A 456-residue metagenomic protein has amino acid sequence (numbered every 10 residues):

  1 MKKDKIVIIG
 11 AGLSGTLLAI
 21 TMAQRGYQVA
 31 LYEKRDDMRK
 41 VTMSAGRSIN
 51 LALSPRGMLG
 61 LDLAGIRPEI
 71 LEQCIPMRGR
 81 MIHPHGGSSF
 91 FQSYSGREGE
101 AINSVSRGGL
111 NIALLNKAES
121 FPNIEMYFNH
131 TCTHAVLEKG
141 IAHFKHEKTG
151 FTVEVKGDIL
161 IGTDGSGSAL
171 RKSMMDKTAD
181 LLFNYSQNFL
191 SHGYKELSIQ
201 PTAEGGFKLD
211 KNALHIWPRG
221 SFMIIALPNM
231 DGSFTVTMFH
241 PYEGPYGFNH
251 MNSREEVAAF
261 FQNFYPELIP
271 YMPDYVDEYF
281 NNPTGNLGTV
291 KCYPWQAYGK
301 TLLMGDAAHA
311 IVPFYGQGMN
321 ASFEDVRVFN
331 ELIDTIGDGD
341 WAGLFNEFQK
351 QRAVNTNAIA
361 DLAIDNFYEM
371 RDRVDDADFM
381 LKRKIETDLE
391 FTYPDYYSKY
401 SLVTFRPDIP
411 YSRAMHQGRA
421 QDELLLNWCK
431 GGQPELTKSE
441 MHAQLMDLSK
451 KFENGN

Functional and structural regions predicted by a protein language model:
K2, E331-N456: C-terminal helical "tail/cap" subdomain of flavin- and related membrane-associated enzymes
K2-K5, S54-E196: Conserved N-terminal helical subregion
K2-S14: Beta1/beta-strand and adjacent pyrophosphate-binding region of the FAD-binding site in flavoprotein oxidoreductases
I6-I8, V29, T301: Conserved hydrophobic helix-helix packing surfaces used for dimerization/oligomerization
A11-I20, Q24, G162, L197 (+2 more regions): Conserved mid-domain beta->alpha element of the FAD-binding
S14, D37, G167: Conserved Rossmann-like nucleotide-cofactor binding loop
A23-G46: Glycine-rich FAD pyrophosphate-binding loop
N116, H130-H134, K139-L287, K291-A297: Conserved FAD-binding catalytic core of PHBH/FMO-like flavoproteins
